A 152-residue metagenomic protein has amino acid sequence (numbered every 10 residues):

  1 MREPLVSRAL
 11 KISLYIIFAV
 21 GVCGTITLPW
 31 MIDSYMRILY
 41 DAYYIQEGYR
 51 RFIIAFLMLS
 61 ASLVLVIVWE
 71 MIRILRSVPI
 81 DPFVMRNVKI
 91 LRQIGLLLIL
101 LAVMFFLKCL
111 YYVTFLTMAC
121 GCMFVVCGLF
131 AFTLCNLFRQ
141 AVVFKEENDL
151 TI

Functional and structural regions predicted by a protein language model:
R2-A19: Alpha-helical transmembrane segments and their helix-start/interface "positive-inside/aromatic belt" motifs in integral
A19-D33, G128: Alpha-helical transmembrane segments of multi-pass membrane proteins
T27-A61: Membrane-helix boundary elements
A55-L65, G121, V125: Hydrophobic alpha-helical transmembrane segments of multi-pass membrane proteins
L65-M85: Membrane-helix interface/capping segments
P82-R92, D149-I152: Membrane-cytosol interface motif
K89-L116: Hydrophobic alpha-helical transmembrane segments of integral membrane proteins
F106-I152: Alpha-helical transmembrane segments of multi-pass integral membrane proteins, characterized by long hydrophobic
